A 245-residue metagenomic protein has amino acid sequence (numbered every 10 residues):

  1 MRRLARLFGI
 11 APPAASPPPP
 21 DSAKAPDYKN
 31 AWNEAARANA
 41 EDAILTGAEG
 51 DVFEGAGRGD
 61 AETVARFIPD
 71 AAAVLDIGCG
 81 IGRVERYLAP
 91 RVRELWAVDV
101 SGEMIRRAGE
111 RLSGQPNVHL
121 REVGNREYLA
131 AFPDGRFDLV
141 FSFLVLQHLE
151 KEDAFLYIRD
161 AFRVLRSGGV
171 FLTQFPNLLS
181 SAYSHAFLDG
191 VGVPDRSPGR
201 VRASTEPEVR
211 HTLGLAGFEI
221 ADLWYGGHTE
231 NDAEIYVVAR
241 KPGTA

Functional and structural regions predicted by a protein language model:
R2-A71, I77, I81-A130, L149-L156 (+1 more regions): Class I (Rossmann-like) S-adenosyl-L-methionine-dependent methyltransferase catalytic domain, capturing the SAM-binding
A130-V140: A short acidic, Gly/Pro-enriched loop at the edge of an enzyme's catalytic core that lines a small-molecule cofactor
L139-E152: A short SAM/SAH-binding and catalytic strip from SAM-dependent methyltransferases
F155-S167: A short glycine-rich, Lys/Arg-flanked "PGG" loop and its adjoining helix->strand segment in the class I
